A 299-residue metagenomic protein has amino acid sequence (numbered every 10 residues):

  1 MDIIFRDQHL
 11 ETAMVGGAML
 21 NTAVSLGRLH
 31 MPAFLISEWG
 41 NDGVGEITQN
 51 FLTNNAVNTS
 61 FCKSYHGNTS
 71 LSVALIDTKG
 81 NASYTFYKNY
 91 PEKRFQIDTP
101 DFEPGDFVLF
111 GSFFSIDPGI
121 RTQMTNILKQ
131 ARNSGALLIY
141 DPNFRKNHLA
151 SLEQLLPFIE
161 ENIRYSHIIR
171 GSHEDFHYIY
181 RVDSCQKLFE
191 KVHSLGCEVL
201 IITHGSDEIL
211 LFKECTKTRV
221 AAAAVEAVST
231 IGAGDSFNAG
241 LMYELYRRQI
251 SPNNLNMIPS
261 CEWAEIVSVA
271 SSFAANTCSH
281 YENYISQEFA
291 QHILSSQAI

Functional and structural regions predicted by a protein language model:
M1-V57: Glycine-rich phosphate/adenosyl-contacting loop at the front of the ribokinase-like
L26, S172, G234: Short, conserved phosphate/pyrophosphate- and ester-handling motifs at nucleotide-, phospho-/glycolipid
P32, L137, I168, E198-V199: Proline-centered loop/turn at the N-terminus of a beta-strand
P32-S112, I293-I299: Conserved N-terminal subdomain of the carbohydrate kinase-like
D101-E103, E160-I163, S194: A short, aliphatic-rich alpha-helical micro-motif
P104-G105, G135, S166, C197: Short, well-ordered alpha-helix to beta-strand connector turns
I116-E190, E208: Conserved beta-alpha-beta core of the PfkB/ribokinase-like small-molecule kinase fold
K129, C185-I299: Conserved phosphate-binding/catalytic region of the ribokinase-like
